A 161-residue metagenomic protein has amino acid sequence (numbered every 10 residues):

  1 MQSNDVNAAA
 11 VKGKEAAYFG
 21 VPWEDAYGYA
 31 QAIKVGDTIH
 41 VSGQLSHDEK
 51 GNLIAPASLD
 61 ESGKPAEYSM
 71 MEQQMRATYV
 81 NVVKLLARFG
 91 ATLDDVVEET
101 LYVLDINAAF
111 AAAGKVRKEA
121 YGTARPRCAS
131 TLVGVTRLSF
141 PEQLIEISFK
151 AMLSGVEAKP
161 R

Functional and structural regions predicted by a protein language model:
M1-V80, K84-V97, V103-R161: N-terminal presequence-like segments and the immediate start of the first folded domain
